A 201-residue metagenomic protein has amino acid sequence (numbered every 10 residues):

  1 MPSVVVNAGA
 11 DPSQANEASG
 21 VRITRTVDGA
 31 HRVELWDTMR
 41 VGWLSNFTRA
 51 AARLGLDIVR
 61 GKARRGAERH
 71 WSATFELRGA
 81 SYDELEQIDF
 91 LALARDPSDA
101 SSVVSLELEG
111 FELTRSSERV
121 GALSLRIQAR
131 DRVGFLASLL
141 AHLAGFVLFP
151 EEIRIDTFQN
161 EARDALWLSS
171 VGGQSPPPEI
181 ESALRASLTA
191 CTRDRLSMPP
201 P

Functional and structural regions predicted by a protein language model:
M1-P201: Regulatory modules associated with amino-acid/nitrogen control
